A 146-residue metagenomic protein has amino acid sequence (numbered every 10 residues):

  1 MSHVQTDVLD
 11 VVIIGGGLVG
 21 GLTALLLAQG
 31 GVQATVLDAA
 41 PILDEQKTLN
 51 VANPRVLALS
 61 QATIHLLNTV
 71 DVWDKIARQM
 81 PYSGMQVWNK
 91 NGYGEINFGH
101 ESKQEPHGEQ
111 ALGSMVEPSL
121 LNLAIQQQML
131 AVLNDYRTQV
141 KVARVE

Functional and structural regions predicted by a protein language model:
M1-V8, V51: Extreme N-terminus of proteins, especially the signal/transit-peptide cleavage junction and the first residues
T6-D7, M80-E146: Conserved N-terminal helical subregion
T6-V36: N-terminal Rossmann-like FAD-binding beta1-loop-alpha1 element of flavoenzymes
V12, A40, S119: Anionic group-transfer/hydrolysis microenvironments
A28-N53: Glycine-rich FAD pyrophosphate-binding loop
G31, D71, L133: Short glycine-rich hinge loops at helix-strand junctions in the catalytic core of two-component histidine kinases
N50-K90: N-terminal FAD cofactor-binding segment of flavoenzymes
